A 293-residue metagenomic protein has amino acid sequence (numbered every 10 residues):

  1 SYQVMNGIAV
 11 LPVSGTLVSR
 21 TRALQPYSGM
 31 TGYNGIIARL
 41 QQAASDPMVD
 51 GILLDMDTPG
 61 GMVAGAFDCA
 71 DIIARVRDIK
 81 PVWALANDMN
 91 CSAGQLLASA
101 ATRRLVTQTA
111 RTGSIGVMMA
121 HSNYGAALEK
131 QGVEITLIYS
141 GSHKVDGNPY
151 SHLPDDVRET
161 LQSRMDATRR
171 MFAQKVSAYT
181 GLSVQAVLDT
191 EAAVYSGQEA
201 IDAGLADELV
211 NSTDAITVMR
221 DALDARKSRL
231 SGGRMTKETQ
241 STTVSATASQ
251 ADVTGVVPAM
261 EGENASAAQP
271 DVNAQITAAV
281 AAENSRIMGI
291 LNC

Functional and structural regions predicted by a protein language model:
S1-K80, M89-L96, A100-Y179, A222: Small-residue-centered hinge/linker elements
S1-M5, A9, S45, R170-Q174 (+3 more regions): Intrinsically disordered, low-complexity terminal tails
L85-C91, D189-A193: Glycine-rich beta-to-alpha transition loops that act as phosphate-gripper elements at the mouths of alpha/beta enzyme
A93-G94, Y195-Q198: Acidic, divalent-metal-coordinating active-site segment for phosphoryl/phosphodiester hydrolysis, typified by short
A98, A200-I201: Hydrophobic residues within well-ordered alpha-helices
S140-D146, T190-A193, T213-V218: Short linear loop/turn motifs
